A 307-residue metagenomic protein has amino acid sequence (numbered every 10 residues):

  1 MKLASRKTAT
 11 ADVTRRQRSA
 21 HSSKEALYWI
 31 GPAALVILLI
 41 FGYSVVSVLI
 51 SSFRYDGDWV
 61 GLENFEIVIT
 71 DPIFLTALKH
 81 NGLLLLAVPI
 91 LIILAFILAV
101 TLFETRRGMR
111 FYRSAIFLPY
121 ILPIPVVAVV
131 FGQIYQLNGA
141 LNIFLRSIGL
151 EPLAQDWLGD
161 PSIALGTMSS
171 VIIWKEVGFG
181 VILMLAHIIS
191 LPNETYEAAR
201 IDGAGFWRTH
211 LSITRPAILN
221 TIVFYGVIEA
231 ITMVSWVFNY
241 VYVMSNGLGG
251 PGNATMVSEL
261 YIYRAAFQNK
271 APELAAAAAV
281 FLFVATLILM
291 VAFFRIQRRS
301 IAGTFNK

Functional and structural regions predicted by a protein language model:
M1-S22: Short, Lys/Arg-rich, polar N-terminal cytosolic tail immediately upstream of the first transmembrane signal-anchor
S22-K307: A structural signal for multi-pass alpha-helical bundles of membrane permease subunits that mediate small-molecule
